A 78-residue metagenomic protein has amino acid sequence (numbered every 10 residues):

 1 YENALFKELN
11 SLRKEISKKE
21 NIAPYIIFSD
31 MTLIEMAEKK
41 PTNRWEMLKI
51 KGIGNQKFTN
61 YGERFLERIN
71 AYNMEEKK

Functional and structural regions predicted by a protein language model:
Y1-K78: Accessory DNA-binding and partner-docking regions appended to nucleic-acid-acting proteins, especially the terminal
